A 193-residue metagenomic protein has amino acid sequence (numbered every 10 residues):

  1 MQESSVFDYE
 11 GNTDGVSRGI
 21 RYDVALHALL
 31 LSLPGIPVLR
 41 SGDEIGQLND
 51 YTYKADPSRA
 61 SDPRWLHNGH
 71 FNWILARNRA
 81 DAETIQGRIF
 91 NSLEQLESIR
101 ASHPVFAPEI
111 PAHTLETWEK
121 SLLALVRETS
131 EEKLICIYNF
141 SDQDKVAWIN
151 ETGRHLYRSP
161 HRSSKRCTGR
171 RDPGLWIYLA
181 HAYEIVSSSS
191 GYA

Functional and structural regions predicted by a protein language model:
M1-L134, F140-K145: Loop/helix patches that line or flank the sugar-binding groove of alpha-linked glycan CAZymes
A124, L134-I137, I177-L179, I185: Conserved hydrophobic/aromatic beta-strand scaffold that supports enzyme active sites
E132-L134, S163-C167: Short, surface-exposed beta-strand/loop "edge" segments at domain boundaries and coil↔beta transitions
Q143-S164: Beta-strand-rich binding/interaction modules
R166-A193: C-terminal beta-strand-rich structural cap/linker in extracellular carbohydrate-active enzymes
